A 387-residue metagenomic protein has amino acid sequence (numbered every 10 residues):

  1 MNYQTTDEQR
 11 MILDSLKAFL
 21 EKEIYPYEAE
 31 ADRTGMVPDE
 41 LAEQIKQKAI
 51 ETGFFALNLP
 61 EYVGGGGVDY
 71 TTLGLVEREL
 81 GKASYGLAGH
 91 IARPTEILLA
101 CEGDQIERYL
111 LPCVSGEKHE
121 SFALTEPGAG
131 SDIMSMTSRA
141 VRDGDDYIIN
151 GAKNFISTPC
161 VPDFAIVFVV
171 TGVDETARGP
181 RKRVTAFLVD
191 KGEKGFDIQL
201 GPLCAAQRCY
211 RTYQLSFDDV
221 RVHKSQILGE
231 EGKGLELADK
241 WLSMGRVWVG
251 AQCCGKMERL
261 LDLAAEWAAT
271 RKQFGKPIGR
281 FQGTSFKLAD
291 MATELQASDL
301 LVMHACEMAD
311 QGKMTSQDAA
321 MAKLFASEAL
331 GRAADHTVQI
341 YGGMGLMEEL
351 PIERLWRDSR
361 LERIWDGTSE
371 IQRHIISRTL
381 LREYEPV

Functional and structural regions predicted by a protein language model:
M1-A88, C101-Q105, P112-E117, G130-I133 (+3 more regions): Alpha-helical interface subdomain recognition
G53, V76-G81, V169-V170, V189-K194 (+1 more regions): Short Ser/Thr-interspersed hydrophobic loop/turn segments at strand-loop and sheet-helix junctions that line or gate
R93-C101: Helix-loop "lid/cap" segments that line or gate small-molecule binding pockets
C113, G128-S131, F155-T158, A177-R178 (+1 more regions): Short Gly/Pro-enriched turn/cap motifs at secondary-structure boundaries
G116-L124, F168: A short, Trp-centered hydrophobic/proline-enriched beta-strand micro-motif
S135, G192-H223: Flexible, small-/acidic-enriched active-site or ligand-binding loops
T137-R139: Short, surface-exposed charged micro-motifs
D145-D146, N150-D197: A short core secondary-structure module
